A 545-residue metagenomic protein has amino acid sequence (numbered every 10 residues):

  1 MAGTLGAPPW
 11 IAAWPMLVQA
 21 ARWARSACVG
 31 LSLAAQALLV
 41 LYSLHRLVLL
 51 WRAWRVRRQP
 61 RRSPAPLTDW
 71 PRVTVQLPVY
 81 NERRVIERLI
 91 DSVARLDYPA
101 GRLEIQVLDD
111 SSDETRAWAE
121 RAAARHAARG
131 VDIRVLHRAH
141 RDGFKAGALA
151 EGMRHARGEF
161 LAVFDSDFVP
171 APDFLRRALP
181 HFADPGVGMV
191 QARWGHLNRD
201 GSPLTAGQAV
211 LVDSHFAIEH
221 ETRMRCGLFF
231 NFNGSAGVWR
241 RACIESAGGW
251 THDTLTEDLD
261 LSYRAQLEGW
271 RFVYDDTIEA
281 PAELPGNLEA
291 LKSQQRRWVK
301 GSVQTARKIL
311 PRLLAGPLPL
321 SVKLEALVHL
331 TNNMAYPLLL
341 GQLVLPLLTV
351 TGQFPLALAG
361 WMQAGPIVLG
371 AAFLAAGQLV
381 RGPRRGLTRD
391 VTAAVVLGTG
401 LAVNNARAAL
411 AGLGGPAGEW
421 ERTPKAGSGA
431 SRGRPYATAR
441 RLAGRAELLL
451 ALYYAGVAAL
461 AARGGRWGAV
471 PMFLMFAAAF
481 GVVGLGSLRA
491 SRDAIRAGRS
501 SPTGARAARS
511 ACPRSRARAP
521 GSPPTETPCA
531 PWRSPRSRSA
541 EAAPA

Functional and structural regions predicted by a protein language model:
V48-R102: N-terminal signal-anchor transmembrane helix
A53-R55, P64-L67, N332-E419, L442-G504: Membrane-embedded multi-pass helical conduit in multi-pass membrane proteins, especially envelope-biosynthetic
P71-T74, E104, E245, D260: Cell-envelope/extracellular polymer assembly enzymes that use nucleotide-activated donors
D91-L136, R141: Acidic donor-binding segment of Leloir-type glycosyltransferases
S111, D165-V169, D253: The conserved acidic donor/metal-binding loop of glycosyltransferases
A123-F160, P172-L255, Q266-L267, L288-L327 (+1 more regions): Long helical/loop segments within the catalytic core of UDP-sugar-dependent glycosyltransferases, especially the large
L255-L261: Acidic donor-binding loop at a coil-to-helix junction in glycosyltransferase catalytic cores that engages
S262-A280: Catalytic donor-sugar/metal-binding loop of nucleotide-sugar-dependent glycosyltransferases
